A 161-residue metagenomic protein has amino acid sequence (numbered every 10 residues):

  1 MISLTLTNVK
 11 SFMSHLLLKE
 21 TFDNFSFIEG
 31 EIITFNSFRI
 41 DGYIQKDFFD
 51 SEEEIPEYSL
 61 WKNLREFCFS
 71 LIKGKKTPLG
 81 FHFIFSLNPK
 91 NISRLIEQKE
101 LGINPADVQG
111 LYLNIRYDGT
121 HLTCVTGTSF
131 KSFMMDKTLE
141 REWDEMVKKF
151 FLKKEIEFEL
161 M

Functional and structural regions predicted by a protein language model:
M1-N63: Charge-rich, low-complexity N-terminal segments
S3-L6, L16-K19, L64, L113 (+3 more regions): Generic alpha-helix detector with strongest preference for long hydrophobic helices that associate with membranes
V9, F38, Y43, S86-I92 (+2 more regions): Generic structural motif
K10, K19, K46, K62 (+7 more regions): Context-gated lysine
F22, G30-T34, Y43, N104 (+3 more regions): Short, surface-exposed, charged/polar-biased interaction segments
R39, I44, E52, Q98-N104 (+3 more regions): General N-terminal targeting signals
P56-H121: Surface-exposed, low-hydrophobicity interaction/linker segments
L122-M161: Mixed-charge, glycine-accented linear interaction segment located at domain edges/termini
